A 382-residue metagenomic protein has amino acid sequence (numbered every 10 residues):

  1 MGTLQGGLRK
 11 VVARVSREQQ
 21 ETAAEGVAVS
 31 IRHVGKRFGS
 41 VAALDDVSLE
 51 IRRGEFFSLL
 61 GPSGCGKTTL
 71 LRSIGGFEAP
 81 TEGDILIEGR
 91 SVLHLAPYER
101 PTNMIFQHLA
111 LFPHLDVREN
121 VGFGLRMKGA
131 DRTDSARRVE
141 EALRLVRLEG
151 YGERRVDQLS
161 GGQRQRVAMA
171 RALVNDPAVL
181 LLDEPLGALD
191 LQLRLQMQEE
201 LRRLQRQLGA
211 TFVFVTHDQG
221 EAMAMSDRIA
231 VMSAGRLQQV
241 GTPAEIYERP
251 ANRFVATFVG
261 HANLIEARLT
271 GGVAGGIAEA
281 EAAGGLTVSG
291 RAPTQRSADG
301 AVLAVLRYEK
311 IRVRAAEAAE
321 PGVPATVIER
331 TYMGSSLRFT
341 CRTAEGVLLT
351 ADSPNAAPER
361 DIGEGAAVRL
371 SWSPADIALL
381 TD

Functional and structural regions predicted by a protein language model:
G2-A13, R17, A262-L264, G272-D382: Non-catalytic connector elements of ABC transporters
F56, L95-T257: ABC ATPase nucleotide-binding domains
L60-P62: The feature captures the beta-strand-to-loop junction immediately N-terminal to the Walker
T68-L71, V167: ABC ATPase nucleotide-binding domain helices that frame the ATP-binding cleft
G75: Helix-to-loop junction immediately C-terminal to a conserved catalytic motif
G83-S91: Conserved ABC transporter NBD signature motif
